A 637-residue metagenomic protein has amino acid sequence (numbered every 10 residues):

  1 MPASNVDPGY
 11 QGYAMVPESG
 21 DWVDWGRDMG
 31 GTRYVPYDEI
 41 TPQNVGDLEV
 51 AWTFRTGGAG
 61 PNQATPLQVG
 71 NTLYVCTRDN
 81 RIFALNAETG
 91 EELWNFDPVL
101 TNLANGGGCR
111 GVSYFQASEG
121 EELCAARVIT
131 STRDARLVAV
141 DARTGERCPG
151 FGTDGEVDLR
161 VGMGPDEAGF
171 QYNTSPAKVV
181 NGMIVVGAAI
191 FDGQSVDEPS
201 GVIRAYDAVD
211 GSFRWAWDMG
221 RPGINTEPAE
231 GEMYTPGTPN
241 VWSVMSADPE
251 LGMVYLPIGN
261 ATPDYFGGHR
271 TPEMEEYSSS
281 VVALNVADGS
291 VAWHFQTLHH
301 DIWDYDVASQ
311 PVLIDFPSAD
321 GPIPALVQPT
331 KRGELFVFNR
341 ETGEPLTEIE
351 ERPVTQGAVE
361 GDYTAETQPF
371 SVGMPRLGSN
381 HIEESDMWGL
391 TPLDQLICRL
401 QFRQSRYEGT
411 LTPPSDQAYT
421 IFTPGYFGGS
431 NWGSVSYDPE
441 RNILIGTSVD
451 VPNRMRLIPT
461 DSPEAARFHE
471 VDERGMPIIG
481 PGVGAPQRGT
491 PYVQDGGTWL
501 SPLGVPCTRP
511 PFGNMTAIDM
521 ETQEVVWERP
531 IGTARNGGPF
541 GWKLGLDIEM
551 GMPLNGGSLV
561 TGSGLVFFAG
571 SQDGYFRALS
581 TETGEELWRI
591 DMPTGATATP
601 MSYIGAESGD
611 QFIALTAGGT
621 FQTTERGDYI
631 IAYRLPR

Functional and structural regions predicted by a protein language model:
M1-D21, V449-M455, E464-A465, D628-Y633: Soluble, non-transmembrane domains of envelope/secretory-pathway proteins that act on or interact with carbohydrate
M1-D38, A365-L393: N-terminal pre-domain segments of enzymes
W22-G26, A59-R81, G106-R136, G169-S195 (+11 more regions): Repeat-blade elements of multi-bladed beta-propeller folds
D28-G31, G223, N260-T262, P452: Active-site/binding-pocket entry motifs
M29, V35-Y74, P98-V99, M163 (+1 more regions): Asp/Glu-centered strand-loop micro-motifs enriched in Gly/Pro and often flanked by an aromatic residue
R33-I40, A135-V138, A142, H269 (+2 more regions): Short aromatic-glycine motifs in intrinsically disordered, low-complexity regions
Q43-G57, I82-L103, F115-E121, L137-A168 (+9 more regions): Extracytoplasmic/lumenal domain signature
S246, Q368, V372-V451, D461-P463 (+2 more regions): Long, low-complexity segments enriched in small/aliphatic residues
